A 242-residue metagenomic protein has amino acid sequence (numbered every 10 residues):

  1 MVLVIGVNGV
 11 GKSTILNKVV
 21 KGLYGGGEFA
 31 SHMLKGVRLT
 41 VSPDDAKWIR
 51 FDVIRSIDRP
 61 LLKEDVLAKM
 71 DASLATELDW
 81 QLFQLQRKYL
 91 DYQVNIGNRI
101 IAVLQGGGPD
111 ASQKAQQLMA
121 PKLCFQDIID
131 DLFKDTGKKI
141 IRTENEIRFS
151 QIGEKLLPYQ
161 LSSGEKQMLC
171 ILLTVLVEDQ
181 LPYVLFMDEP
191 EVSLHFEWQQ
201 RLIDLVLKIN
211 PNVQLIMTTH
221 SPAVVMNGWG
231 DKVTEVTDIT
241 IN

Functional and structural regions predicted by a protein language model:
M1-Y24, R142, E146-N242: Switch/communication elements of ASCE P-loop NTPase nucleotide-binding domains
N17-S163: Phosphate-coordinating catalytic segments in nucleotide- and nucleic-acid-processing enzymes
